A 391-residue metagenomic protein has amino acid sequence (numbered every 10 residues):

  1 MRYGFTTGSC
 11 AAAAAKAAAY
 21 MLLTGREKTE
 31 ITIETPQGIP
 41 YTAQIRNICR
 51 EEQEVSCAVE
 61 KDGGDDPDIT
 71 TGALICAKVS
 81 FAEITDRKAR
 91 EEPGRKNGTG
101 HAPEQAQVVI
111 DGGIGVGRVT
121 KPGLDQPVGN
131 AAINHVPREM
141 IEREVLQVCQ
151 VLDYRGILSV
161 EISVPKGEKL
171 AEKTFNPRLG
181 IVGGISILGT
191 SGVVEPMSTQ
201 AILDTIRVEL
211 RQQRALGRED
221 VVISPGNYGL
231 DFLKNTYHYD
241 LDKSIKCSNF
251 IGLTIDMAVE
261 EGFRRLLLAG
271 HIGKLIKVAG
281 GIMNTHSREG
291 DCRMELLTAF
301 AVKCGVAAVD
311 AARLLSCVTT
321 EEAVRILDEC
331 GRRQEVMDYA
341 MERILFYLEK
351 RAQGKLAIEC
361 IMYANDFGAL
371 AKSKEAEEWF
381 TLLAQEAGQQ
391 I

Functional and structural regions predicted by a protein language model:
M1-K173, P177: Generic N-terminal targeting/processing segments that precede catalytic cores or assembly contacts
R2, T6-G8, L179-I185, T190-N365: A structural signal for small-residue-enriched, beta-sheet-centric alpha/beta enzyme cores and oligomeric scaffold folds
L23-Y41, G115-I133, L170-T174, R214-G229 (+2 more regions): Short N-terminal secondary-structure initiator segments
Q37-I39, F81-E83, K166, N227-G229 (+2 more regions): Glycine-rich beta-alpha junction loops
G72-L74, T236-Y239, S373-W379: Surface-exposed flexible segments
K88, K121, A171, F232 (+2 more regions): Generic domain-boundary/flexible-linker signal
Q107, R138, M341, L345-I391: Extended hydrophobic packing segments that form well-structured cores
